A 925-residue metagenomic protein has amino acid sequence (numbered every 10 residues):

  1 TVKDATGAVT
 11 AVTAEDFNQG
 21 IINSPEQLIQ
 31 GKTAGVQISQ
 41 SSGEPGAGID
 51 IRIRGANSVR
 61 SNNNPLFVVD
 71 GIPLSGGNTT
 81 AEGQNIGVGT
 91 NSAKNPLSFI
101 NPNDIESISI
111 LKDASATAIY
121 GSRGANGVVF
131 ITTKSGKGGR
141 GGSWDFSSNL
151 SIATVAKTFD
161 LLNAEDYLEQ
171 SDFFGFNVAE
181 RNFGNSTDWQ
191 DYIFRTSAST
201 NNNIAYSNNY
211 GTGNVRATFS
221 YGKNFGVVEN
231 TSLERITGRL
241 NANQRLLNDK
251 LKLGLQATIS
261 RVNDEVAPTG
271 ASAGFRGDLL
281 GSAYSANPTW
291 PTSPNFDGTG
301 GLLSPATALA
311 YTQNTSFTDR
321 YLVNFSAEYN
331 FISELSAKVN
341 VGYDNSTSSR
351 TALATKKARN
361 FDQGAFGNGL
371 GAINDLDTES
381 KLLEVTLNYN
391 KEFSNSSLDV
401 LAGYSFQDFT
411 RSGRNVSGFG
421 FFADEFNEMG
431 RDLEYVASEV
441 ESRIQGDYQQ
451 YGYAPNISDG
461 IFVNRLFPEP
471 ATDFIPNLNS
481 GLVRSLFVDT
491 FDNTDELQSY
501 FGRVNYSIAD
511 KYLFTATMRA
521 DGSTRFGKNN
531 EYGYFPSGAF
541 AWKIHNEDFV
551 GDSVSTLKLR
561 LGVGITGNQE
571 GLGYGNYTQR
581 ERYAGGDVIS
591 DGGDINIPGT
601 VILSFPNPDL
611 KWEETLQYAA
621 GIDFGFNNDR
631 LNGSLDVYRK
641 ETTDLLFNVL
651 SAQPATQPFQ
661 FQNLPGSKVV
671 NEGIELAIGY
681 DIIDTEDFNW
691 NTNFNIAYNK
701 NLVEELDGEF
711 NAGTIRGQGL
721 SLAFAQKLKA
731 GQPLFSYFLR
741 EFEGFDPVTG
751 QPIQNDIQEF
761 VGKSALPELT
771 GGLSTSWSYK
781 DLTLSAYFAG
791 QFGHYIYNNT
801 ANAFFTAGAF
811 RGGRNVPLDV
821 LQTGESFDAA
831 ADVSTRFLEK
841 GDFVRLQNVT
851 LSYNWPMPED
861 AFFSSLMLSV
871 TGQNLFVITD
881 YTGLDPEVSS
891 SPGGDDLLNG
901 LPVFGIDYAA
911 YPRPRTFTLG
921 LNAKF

Functional and structural regions predicted by a protein language model:
T1-L240, R245-L246, L251-S260, L322 (+2 more regions): Short, small/polar-rich motifs associated with maturation and membrane association, primarily at protein termini
A5, N63-N64, V69, S75 (+13 more regions): Surface-exposed loop/interface segments of Gram-negative outer-membrane beta-barrel transport/assembly proteins
I105, G238-L240, V339, Q498-V504 (+6 more regions): Extended, hydrophobic alpha-helical segments in both membrane/secreted and soluble proteins
T133, N163, I204-N208, L240-Q244 (+12 more regions): Residues on the lipid-exposed face of transmembrane beta-strands in outer-membrane beta-barrel proteins
S148, F219-K223, F514-F526, V563 (+1 more regions): Transmembrane beta-strand segments that form the barrel wall of outer-membrane beta-barrel proteins
L233-R245, E531-A541, L866-V877: Short secondary-structure subsegments characteristic of cysteine-rich extracellular domains
A765-Y797: Glycine-rich, aromatic-lined ligand/substrate-binding cores of catalytic and carbohydrate-binding domains
V849-I878, P892-G893: C-terminal structured "cap/appendage" subdomains that terminate the fold
